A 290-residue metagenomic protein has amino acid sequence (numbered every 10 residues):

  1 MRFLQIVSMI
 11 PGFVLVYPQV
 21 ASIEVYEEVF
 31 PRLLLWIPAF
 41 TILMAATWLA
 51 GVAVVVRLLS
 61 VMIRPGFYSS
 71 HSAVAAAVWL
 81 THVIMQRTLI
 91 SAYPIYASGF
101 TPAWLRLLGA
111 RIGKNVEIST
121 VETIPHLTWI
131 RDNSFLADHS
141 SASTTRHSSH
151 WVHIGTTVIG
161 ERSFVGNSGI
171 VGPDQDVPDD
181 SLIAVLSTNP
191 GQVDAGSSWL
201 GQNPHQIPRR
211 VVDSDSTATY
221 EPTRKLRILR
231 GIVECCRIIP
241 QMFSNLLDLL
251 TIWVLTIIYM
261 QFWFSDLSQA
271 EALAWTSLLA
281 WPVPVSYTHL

Functional and structural regions predicted by a protein language model:
M1-Q19, I154-G166, I170, S197 (+1 more regions): C-terminal segments of enzyme domains that contribute to small-molecule binding surfaces
I23-L43, Y259-V285: Hydrophobic alpha-helical transmembrane segments
I37, T41-L49, I238, M242 (+3 more regions): Alpha-helical transmembrane spans of integral membrane proteins, capturing the lipid-embedded, hydrophobic core of TM
A50-V61: Membrane-spanning helices that line or support transport/gating and their immediate boundary helices in channels
I63-A75: Membrane-interface amphipathic/juxtamembrane segments adjacent to transmembrane helices
A73-A103: Membrane-proximal soluble regions of multi-pass membrane proteins
L105-L107, R111-Q206: Structural signal for interior beta-strand "rungs" in well-ordered beta-sheet cores of soluble enzyme domains
T288-H289: Conserved small/polar residues in nucleotide/adenosyl-binding loops
